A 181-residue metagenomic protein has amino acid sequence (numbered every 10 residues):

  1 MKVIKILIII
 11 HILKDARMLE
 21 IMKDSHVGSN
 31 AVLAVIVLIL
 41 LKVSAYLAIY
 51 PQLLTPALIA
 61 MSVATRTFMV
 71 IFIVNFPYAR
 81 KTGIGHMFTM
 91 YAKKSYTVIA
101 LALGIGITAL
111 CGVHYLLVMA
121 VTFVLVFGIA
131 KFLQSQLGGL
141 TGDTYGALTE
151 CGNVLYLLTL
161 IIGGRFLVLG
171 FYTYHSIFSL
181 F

Functional and structural regions predicted by a protein language model:
M1-H26, L133-G152: Acidic (Asp/Glu-rich) catalytic motifs at the cytosolic membrane interface
N30-F181: Hydrophobic alpha-helical transmembrane segments
